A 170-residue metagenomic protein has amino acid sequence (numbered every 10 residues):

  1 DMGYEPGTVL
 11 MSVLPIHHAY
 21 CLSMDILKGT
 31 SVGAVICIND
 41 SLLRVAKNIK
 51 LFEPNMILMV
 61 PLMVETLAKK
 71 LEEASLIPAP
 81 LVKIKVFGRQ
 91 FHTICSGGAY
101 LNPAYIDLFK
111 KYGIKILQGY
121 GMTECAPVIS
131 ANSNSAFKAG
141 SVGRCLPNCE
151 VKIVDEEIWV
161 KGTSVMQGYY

Functional and structural regions predicted by a protein language model:
D1-V9, I16-K85: Conserved AMP-binding/adenylation subdomain of ANL enzymes
V9-S12, W159: Short, well-ordered beta-strand segments
L14-H18, N134, T163-S164: AMP-binding (ANL) adenylation modules
N55-M59, A68-F137: Gly/Ser/Thr-rich phosphate-binding loop
I57-V60, V151, G162: Residue-level signal for inorganic ion chemistry
S141-P147, D155-Y170: Conserved ATP/PPi-binding loop(s) of AMP-dependent carboxylate-activating enzymes
